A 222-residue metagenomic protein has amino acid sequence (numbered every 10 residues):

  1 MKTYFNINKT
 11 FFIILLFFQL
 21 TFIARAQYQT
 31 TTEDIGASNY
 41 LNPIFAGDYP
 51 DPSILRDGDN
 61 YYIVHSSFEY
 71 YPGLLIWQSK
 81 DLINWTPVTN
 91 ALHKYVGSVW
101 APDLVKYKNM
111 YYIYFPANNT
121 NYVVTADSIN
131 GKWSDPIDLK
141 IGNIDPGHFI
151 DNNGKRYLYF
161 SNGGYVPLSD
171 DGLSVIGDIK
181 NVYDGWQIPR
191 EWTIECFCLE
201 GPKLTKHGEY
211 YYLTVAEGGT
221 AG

Functional and structural regions predicted by a protein language model:
M1-Y28: Bacterial Sec-dependent N-terminal signal peptides
A26-G222: Carbohydrate-active catalytic/glycan-binding domains of CAZyme proteins, especially the secreted or lumenal ectodomains
